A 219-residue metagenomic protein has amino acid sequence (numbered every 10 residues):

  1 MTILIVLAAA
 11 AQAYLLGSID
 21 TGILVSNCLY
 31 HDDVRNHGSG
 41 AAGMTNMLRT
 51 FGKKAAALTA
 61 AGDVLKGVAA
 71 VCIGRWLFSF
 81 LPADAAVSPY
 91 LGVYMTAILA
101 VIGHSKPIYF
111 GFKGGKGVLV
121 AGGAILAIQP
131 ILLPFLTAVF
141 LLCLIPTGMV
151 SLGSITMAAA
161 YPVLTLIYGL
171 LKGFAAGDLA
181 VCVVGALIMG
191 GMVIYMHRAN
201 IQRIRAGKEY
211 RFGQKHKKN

Functional and structural regions predicted by a protein language model:
M1-A8, C72-M95, L126-L133, I167-V184: Helix-coil boundary and interhelical linker segments in multi-pass alpha-helical membrane proteins
I5, A9, A13-S18, G22 (+13 more regions): Alpha-helical transmembrane segments in multi-pass membrane proteins
G22-V25, I102-K113, V139-G148, R198-Q202: C-terminal ends of transmembrane helices
I23-A56, G114, Q202-N219: Cytosolic, membrane-interface loops and tails of multi-pass inner-membrane proteins
D32-G43, Y109-G122, M149-A160: Short, non-helical or kinked segments that cap or interrupt transmembrane helices
L48-K53, G74-F78, L99, G117-T147 (+1 more regions): Interfacial segments of multi-pass membrane proteins
P134-L136, V150-A158, A176-A186: Loop-to-transmembrane alpha-helix initiation sites
F174-A176, V181-N219: C-terminal membrane-associated helical module and adjoining short loops/tails
